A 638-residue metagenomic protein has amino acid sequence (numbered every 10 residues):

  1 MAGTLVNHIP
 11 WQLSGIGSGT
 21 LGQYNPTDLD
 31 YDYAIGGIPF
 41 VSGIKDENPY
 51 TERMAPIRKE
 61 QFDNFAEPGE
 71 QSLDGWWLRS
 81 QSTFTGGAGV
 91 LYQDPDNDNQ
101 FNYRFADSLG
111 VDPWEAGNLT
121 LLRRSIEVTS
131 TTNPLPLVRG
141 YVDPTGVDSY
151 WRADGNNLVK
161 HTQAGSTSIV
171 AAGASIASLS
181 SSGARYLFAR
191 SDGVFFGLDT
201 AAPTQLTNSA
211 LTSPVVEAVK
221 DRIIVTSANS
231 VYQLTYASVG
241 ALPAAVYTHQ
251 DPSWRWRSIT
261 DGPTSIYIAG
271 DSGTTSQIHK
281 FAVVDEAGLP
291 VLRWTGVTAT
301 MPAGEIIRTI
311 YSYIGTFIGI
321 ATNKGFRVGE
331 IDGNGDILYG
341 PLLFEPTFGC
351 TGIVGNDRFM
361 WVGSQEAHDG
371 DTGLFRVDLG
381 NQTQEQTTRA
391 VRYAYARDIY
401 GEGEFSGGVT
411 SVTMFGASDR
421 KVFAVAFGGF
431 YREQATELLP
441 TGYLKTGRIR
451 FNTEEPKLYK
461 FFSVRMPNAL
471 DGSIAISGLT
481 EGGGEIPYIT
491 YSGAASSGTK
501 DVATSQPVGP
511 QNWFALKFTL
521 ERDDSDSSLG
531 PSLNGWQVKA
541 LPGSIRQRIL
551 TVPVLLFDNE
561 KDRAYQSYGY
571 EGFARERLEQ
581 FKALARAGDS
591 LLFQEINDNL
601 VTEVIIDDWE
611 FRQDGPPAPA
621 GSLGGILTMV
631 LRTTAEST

Functional and structural regions predicted by a protein language model:
A2-I169, S178-R185, A189-A202, R222 (+11 more regions): N-terminal beta-propeller domains
I9-S14, L21-Y31, G36-K45, T51-A55 (+8 more regions): Non-cytosolic beta-sandwich-type ligand-binding/adhesion modules
I126-N133, I169-A174, Q205-L211, V246-S253 (+3 more regions): Surface loop/turn motifs at the tips and blade-to-blade linkers of beta-strand repeat domains
T167-I169, T204, L242, I337-G340 (+4 more regions): Surface-exposed loop/edge segments in extracytoplasmic proteins
W294, G340, T410-T413, S497-P507: Exposed aromatic-hydrophobic patches
G340-G352, T383-G416: Conserved blade-ending motifs and adjacent loop-strand segments that build the rim/top face of beta-propeller domains
S406-K445: Blade-level signature of beta-propeller repeat domains, shared across WD40, Kelch, NHL, RCC1 and BNR/Asp-box propellers
A540-T638: Extracellular/virion structural assembly segments
